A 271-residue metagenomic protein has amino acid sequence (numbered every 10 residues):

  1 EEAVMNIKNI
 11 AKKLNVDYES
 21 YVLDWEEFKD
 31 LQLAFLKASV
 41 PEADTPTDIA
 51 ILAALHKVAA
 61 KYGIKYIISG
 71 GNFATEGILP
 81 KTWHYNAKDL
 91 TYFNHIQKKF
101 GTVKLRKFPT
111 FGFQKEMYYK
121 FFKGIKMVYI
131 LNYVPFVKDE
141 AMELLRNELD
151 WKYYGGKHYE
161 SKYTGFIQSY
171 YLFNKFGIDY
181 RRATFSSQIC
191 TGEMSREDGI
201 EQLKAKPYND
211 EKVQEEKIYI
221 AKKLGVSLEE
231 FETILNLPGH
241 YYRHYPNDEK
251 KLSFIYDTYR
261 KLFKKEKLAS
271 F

Functional and structural regions predicted by a protein language model:
E1-F271: Nucleotide-activated chemistry modules centered on ATP-dependent adenylation/adenylyltransferase
